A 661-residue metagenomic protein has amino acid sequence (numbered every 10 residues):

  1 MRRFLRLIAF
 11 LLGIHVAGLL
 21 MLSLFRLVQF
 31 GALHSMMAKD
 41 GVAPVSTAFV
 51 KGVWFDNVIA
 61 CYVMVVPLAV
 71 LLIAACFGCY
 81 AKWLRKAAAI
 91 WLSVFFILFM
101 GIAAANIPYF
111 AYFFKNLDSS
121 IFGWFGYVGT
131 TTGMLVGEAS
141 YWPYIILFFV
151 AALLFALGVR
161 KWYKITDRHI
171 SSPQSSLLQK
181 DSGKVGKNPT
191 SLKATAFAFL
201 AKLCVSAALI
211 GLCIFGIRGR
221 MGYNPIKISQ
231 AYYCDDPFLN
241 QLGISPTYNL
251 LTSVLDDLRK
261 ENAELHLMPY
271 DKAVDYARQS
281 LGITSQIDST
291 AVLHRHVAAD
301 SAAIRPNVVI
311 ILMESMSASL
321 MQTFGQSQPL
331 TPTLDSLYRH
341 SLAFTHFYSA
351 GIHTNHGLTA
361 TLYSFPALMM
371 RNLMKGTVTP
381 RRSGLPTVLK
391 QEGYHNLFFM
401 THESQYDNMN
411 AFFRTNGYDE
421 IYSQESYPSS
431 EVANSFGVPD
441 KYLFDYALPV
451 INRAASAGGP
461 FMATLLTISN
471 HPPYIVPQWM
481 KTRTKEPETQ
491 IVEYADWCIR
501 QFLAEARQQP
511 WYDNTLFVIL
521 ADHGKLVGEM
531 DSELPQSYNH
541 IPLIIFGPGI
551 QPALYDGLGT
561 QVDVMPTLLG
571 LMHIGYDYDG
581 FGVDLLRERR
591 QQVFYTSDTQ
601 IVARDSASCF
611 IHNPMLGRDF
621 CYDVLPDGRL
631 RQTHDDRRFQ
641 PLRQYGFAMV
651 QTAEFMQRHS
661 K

Functional and structural regions predicted by a protein language model:
R2-K260: Transmembrane and membrane-interface helices of multi-pass, inner-membrane envelope-modifying transferases
R3, L7, V45, W83 (+11 more regions): Exposed alpha-helical structural elements
M21, D118, F125-G129, I244-Y248 (+6 more regions): Alpha-helix initiation and N-capping motif
G52, D56, A104, M134 (+10 more regions): Residues that form generic nucleotide/phosphate-binding pockets
G78, K82, F114, Y141-W142 (+9 more regions): Glycine-centered secondary-structure boundary/capping sites
W83, E261-K272, M374-V378, F581-V583: Short alpha-helical "patches" and their helix-cap loops
Y127, S176, D236, G243-Y248 (+4 more regions): The feature marks either
S280-K661: Solvent-exposed soluble domains appended to multi-pass membrane proteins
